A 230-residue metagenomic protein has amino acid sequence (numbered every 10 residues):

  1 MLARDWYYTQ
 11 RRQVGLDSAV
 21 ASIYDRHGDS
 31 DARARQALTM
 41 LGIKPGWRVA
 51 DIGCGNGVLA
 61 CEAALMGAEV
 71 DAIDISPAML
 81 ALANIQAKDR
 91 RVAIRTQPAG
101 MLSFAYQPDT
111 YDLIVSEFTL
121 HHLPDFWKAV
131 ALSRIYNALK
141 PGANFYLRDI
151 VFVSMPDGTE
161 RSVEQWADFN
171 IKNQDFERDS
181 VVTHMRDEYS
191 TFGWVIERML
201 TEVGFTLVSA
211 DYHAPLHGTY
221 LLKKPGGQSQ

Functional and structural regions predicted by a protein language model:
M1-W47, V58: Conserved class I S-adenosyl-L-methionine
I52: Conserved beta-strand/loop positions that form the S-adenosyl-L-methionine
N56-S103: Class I SAM-dependent methyltransferase SAM/SAH-binding core
Y106-I114: A short acidic, Gly/Pro-enriched loop at the edge of an enzyme's catalytic core that lines a small-molecule cofactor
L113-W127: A short SAM/SAH-binding and catalytic strip from SAM-dependent methyltransferases
A129-P141: A short glycine-rich, Lys/Arg-flanked "PGG" loop and its adjoining helix->strand segment in the class I
R148-V203, A210: C-terminal alpha-helical "lid/dimerization" subdomain adjacent to the S-adenosyl-L-methionine
V203-Q230: Core SAM-dependent methyltransferase catalytic element
